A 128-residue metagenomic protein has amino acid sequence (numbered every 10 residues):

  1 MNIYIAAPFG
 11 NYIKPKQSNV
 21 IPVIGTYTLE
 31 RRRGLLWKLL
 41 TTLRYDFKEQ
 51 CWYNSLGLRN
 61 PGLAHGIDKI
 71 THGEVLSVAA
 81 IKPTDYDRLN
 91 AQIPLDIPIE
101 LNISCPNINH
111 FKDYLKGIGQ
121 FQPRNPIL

Functional and structural regions predicted by a protein language model:
M1-E74, A79-A80: N-terminal capping/small domains of soluble enzymes
A7, I21, I93, I97 (+1 more regions): Intrinsic-disorder/low-complexity coil detector
K16, I67-G73, L89-D96, I118-Q122: Acidic (Asp/Glu)-rich catalytic clusters
S18, L36-K38, A91, D113-K116: Short, glycine/charged-enriched secondary-structure capping and boundary segments
R33, L63-A64, K82-D87, C105-N125: Active-site-adjacent beta->alpha loops and helix N-cap segments on the catalytic face of soluble alpha/beta enzymes
D46, D68, D85-D87, D96 (+1 more regions): Acidic-enriched, low-complexity/disordered segments with a strong bias for Aspartate over Glutamate
D96-C105: Active-site groove signature of glycoside hydrolases
